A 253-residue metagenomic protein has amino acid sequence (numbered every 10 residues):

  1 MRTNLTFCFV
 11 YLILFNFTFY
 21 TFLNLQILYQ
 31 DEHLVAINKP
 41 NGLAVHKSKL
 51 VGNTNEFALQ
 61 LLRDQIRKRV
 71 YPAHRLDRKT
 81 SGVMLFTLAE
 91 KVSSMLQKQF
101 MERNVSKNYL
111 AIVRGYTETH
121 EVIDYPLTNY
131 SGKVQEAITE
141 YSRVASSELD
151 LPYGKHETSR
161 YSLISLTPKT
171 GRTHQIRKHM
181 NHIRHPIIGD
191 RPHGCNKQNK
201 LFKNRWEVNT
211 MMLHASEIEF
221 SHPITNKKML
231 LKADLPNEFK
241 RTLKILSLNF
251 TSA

Functional and structural regions predicted by a protein language model:
R2-A253: RNA pseudouridine synthases
